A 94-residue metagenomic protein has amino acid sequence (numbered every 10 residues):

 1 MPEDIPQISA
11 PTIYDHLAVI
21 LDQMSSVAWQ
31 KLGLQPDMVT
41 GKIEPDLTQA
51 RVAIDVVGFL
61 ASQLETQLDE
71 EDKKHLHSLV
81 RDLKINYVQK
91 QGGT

Functional and structural regions predicted by a protein language model:
M1-F59, E71-T94: N-terminal intrinsically disordered, cationic/polar leader segments that include organellar targeting peptides
A61-L68: Well-ordered alpha/beta subsegment
